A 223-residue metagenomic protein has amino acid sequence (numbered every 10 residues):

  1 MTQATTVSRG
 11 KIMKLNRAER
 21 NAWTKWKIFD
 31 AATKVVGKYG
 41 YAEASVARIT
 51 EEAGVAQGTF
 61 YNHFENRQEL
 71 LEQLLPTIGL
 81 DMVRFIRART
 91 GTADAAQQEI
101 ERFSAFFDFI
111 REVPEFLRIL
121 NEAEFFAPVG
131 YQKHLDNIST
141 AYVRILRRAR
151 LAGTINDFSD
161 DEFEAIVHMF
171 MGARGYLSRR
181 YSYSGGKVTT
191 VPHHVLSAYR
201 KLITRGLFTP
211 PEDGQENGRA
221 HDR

Functional and structural regions predicted by a protein language model:
M1-Y39, V46-E52, E69: Basic, helix-initiating cap at the start of DNA-binding domains
Y41-A42, I155: Conserved hydrophobic residue
G54-F64: Short hydrophobic/aromatic patch on the recognition helix
F64, L70-I78: Alpha-helical DNA-contacting segments of helix-turn-helix folds
Q73, R84-E115, I166-F170, L196: Hydrophobic alpha-helical connector segments
L80-V83, F109, P128-T154, F163-R179 (+2 more regions): Amphipathic alpha-helical packing segments from all-alpha helical-bundle domains
F109-V129, Y176-Y183, G218: Amphipathic alpha-helical segments used for helix-helix packing
T209-R223: C-terminal effector-binding regulatory domain of bacterial HTH transcription factors
